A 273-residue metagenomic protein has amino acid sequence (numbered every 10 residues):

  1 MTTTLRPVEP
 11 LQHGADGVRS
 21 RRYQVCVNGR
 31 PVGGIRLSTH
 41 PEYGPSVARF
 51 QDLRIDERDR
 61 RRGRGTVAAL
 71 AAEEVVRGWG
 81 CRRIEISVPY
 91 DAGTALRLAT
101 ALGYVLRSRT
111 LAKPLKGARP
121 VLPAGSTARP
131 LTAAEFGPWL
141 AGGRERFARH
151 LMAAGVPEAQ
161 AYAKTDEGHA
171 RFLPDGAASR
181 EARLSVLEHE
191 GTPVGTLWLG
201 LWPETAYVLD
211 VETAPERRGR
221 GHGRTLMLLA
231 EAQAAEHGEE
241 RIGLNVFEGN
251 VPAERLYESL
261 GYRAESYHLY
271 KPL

Functional and structural regions predicted by a protein language model:
T2-P31, R36, E158-L184, E188: Active-site rim helix/loop that mediates acceptor-substrate recognition in acyltransferases
T4-H13, T127-A154: A short beta-loop-alpha structural element at the N-terminal edge of CoA-dependent acyl/N-acetyltransferase catalytic
Y23, N28, V105, R109-P138 (+4 more regions): C-terminal "cap" of GNAT-fold acetyltransferases
Q24, R30-T39, V47-R49, R54 (+4 more regions): Conserved beta-strand in the GNAT
F50-R62, V88-Y90, V211-R218: A short, internal acetyl-CoA/4′-phosphopantetheine-binding micro-motif in the GNAT/acyltransferase core
D59, G63-A71, R217, G221-L229: Conserved acetyl-CoA pyrophosphate-binding loop and the N-cap/start of the following alpha-helix in GNAT-like
T66, Y90-S108, R224, E248-S266: Conserved active-site alpha-helix within GNAT-family acetyltransferase domains
V76-P89, A234-N245: Conserved GNAT acetyl-CoA-binding A-motif
